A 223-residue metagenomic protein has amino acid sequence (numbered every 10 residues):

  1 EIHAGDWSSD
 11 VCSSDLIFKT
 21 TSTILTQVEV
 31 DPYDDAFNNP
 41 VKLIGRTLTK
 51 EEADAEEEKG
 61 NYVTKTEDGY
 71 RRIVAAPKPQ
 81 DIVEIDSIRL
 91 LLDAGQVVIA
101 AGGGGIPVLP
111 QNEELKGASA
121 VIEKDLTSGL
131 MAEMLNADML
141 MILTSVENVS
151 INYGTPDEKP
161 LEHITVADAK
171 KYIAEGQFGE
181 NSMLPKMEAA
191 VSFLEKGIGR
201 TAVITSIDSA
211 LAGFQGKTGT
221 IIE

Functional and structural regions predicted by a protein language model:
E1-V11: Single conserved hydrophobic/aromatic residue that forms the stacking wall/gate of nucleotide- or nucleobase-binding
D10-D15, F193-K196: Alpha-helical structural signal in soluble globular domains
D15-I24: Short secondary-structure capping/junction motifs at helix and strand boundaries
L25-Q27, S206-D208: A general secondary-structure junction signal
E29-D31: A short acidic, glycine/proline-enriched capping/turn motif at secondary-structure boundaries, especially helix N-cap
D35-S87, L92-D93, V97, A101-T201 (+1 more regions): Active-site phosphate/oxyanion-binding loops
